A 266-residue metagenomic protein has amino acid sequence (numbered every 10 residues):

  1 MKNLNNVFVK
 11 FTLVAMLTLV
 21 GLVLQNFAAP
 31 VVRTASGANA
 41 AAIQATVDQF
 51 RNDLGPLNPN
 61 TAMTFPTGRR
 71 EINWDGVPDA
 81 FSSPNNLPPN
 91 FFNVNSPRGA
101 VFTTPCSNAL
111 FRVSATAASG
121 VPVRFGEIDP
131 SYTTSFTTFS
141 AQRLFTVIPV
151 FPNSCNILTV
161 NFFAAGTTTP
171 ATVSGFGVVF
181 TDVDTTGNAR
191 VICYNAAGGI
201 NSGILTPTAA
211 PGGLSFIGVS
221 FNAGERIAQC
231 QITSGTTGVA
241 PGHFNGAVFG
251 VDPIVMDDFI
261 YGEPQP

Functional and structural regions predicted by a protein language model:
K2-L13: Bacterial N-terminal signal peptides that target proteins for export
F11-G21: Bacterial N-terminal signal peptides
L24-Q25: Juxtamembrane cytosolic interface motif at the C-terminal end of transmembrane helices
A28-P266: Surface-exposed, well-ordered secondary-structure segments
